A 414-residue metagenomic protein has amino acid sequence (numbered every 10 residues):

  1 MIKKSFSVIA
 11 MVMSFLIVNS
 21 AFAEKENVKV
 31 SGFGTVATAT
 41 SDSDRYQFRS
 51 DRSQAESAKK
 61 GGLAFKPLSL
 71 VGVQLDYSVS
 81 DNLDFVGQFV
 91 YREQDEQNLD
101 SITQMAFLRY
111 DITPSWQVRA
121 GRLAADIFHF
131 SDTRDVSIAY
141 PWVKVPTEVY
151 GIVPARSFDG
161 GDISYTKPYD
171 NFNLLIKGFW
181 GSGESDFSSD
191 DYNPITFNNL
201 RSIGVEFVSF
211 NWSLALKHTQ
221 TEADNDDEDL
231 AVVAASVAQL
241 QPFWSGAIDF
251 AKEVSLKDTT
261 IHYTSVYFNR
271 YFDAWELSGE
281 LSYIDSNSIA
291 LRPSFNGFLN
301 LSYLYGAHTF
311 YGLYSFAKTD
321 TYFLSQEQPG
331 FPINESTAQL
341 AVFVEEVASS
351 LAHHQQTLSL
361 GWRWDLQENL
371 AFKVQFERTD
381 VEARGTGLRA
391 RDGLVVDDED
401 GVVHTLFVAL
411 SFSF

Functional and structural regions predicted by a protein language model:
I9-I17: Bacterial N-terminal signal peptides
I17-E24: Sec/Tat signal peptide C-region and signal peptidase I cleavage site
E24-R52, H404-L406: Transmembrane beta-strand segments of Gram-negative outer membrane beta-barrel proteins
N27-K29, T35-T40, G62-D186, F197-R201 (+4 more regions): Outer membrane beta-barrel
A39-S69, D190-D191, R391-L394: Surface-exposed strand-loop-strand hairpins of Gram-negative outer-membrane beta-barrel proteins
S41-R45, E96-L99, I127-T133, L174 (+6 more regions): Outer-membrane beta-barrel proteins
S43-R45, F107, A235-F414: Outer-membrane beta-barrel pore domains
I112-V118, P154-L304: Signature for the C-terminal beta-barrel architecture of outer-membrane proteins
